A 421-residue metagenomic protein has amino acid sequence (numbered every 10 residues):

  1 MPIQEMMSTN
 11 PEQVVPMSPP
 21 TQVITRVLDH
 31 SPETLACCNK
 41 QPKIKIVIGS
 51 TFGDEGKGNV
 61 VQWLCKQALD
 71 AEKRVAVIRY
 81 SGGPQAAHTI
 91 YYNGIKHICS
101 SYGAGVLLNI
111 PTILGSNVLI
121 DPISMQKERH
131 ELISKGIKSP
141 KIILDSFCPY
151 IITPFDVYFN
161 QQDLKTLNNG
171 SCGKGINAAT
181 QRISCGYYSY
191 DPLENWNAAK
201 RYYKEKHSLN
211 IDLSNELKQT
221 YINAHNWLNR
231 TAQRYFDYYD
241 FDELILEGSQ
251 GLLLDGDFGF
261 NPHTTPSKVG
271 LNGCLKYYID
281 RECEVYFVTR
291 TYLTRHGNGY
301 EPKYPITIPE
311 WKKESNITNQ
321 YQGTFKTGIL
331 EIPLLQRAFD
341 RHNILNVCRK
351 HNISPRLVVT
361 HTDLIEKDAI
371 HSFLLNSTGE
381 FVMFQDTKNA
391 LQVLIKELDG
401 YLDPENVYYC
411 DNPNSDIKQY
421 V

Functional and structural regions predicted by a protein language model:
P2-M6, P16: Residue-level detector of intrinsically disordered terminal segments
Q13: Cationic, low-complexity basic patches in intrinsically disordered or flexible, solvent-exposed regions
I24-V421: Non-transmembrane, aqueous-exposed alpha-helical and coiled segments at domain scale
